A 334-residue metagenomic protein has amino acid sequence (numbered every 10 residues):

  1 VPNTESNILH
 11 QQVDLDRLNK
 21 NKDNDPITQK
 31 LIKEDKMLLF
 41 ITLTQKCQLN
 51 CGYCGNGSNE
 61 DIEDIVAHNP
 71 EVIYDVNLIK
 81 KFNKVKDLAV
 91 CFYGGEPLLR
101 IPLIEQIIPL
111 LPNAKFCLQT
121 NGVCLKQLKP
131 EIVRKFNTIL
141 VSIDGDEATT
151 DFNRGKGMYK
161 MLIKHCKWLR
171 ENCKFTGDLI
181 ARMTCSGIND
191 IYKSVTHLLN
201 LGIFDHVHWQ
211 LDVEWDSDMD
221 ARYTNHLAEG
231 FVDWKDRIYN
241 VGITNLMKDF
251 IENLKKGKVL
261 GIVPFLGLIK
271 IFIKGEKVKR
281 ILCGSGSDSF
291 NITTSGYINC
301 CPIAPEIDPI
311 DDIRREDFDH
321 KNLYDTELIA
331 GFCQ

Functional and structural regions predicted by a protein language model:
V1-Q12: N-terminal accessory interaction module
H10, D14-E131, K135: Conserved alpha-helical substructure of the radical SAM core
F40, T44-C47, E276, T326-I329: Residue-level signal for mature regions of secreted extracellular proteins and peptides
K46-S58, C300-I303, I329-Q334: Local cysteine-cluster metal-coordination motifs and their immediate loop/turn environment, predominantly Fe-S cluster
E63-D64, P70-E71, K156-I163, K167 (+3 more regions): Radical SAM enzyme [4Fe-4S]-AdoMet core and its adjacent flexible, acidic and glycine-rich loops/tails across
I73-K80, K84-C91, R100-E214: Radical SAM/AdoMet-radical enzyme domain recognition
P102, P302-P305: Short clusters of small/polar residues that mark proteolytic maturation junctions
A304-Q334: Membrane-interface junctions of multi-pass transporters
